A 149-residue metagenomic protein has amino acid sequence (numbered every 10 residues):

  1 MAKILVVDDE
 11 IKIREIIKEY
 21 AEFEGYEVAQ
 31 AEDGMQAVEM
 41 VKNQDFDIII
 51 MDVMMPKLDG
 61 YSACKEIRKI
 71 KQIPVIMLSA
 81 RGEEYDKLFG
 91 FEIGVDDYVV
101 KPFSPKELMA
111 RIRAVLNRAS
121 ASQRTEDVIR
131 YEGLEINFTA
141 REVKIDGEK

Functional and structural regions predicted by a protein language model:
K3, A114-K149: Short, Lys/Arg-enriched segments at the junction into DNA-binding effector domains of transcriptional regulators
V7-D8, A31, I49, V99: Conserved sequence signature across two-component system core domains
D9, I50-D52, L78: Active-site T/S-Asp motif of two-component receiver
I11-A29, N43: Two-component/phosphorelay signaling modules centered on CheY-like receiver
R14, M35-K42, K65, M109: Alpha2 helix of the CheY-like receiver
Q30-E39, G60: Helix N-cap/capping motif at the beta->alpha junctions
Q44-I50: Active-site beta3 strand of CheY-like receiver
K57, K65, K69, P74-R130: Basic, amphipathic DNA-recognition helix from helix-turn-helix-like DNA-binding domains
